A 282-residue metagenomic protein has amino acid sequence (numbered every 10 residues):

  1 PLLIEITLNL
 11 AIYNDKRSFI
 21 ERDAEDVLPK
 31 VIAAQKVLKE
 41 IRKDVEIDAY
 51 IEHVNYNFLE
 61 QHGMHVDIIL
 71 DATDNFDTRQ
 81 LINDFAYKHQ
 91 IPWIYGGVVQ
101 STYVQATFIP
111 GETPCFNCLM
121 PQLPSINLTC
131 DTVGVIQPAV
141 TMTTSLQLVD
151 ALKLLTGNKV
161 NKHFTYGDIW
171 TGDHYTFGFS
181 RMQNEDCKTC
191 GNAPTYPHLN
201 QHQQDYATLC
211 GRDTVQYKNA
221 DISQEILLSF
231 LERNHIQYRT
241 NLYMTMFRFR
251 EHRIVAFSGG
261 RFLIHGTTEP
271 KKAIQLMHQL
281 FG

Functional and structural regions predicted by a protein language model:
P1-G282: Adenine nucleotide-associated cytosolic modules
